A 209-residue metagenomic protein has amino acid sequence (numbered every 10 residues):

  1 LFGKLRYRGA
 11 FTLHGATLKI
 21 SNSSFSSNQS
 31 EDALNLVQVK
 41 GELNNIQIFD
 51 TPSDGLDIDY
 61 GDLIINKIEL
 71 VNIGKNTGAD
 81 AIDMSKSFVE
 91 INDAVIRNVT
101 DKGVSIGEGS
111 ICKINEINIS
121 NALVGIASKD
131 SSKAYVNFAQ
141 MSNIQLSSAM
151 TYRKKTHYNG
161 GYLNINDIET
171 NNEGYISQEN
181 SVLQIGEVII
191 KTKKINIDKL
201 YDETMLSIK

Functional and structural regions predicted by a protein language model:
L1-K209: Extracellular beta-rich repeat passengers
